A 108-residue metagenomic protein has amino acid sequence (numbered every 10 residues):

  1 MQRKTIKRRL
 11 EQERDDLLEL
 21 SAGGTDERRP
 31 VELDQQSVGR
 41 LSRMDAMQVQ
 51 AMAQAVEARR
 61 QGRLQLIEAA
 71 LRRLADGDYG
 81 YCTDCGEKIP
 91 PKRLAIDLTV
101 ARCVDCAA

Functional and structural regions predicted by a protein language model:
M1-D76, I96: Interaction interfaces in information-processing and related assembly proteins
D76-G80, E87: Conserved RNAP core-binding helix
G80-T83, A101: Cys/His-enriched microdomains
D84-C85, D105: Short, cysteine/histidine-rich loop/knuckle motifs that typically chelate Zn2+
P90: Short functional micro-motifs and their immediate structural scaffolds
D97-A108: Cysteine-rich micro-motifs
